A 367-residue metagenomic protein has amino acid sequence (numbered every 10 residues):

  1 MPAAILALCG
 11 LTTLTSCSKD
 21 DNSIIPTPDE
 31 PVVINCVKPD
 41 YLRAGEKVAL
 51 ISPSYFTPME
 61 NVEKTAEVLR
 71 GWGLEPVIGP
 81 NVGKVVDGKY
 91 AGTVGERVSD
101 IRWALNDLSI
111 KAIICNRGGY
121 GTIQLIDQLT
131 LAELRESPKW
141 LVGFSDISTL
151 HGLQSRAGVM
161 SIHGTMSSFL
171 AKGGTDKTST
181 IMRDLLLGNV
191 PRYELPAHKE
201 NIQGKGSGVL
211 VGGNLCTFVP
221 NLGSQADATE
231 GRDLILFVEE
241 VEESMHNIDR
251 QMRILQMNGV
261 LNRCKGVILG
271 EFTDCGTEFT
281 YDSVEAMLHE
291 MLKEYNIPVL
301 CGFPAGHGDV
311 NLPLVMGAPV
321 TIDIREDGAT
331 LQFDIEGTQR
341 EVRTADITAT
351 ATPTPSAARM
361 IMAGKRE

Functional and structural regions predicted by a protein language model:
A3-T13: Bacterial N-terminal signal peptides
T13-V33: Bacterial Sec-dependent N-terminal signal peptides
P28-S109: ATP/NTP phosphate-donor binding region
G118-E136: Short Gly/Thr/Asp-enriched flexible loops that form oxyanion-binding sites at enzyme active sites
L131-L153, M160-M166, Y295-P298: Short, acidic/small-residue loops that bind anionic groups at enzyme active sites
M160-G223: Conserved anion/nucleotide-ligand pocket segment
T229-V284: Internal helical hairpin/lid segments
C275-E367: ATP/nucleoside-binding phosphotransfer catalytic cores, i.e., glycine-rich phosphate-binding loops
